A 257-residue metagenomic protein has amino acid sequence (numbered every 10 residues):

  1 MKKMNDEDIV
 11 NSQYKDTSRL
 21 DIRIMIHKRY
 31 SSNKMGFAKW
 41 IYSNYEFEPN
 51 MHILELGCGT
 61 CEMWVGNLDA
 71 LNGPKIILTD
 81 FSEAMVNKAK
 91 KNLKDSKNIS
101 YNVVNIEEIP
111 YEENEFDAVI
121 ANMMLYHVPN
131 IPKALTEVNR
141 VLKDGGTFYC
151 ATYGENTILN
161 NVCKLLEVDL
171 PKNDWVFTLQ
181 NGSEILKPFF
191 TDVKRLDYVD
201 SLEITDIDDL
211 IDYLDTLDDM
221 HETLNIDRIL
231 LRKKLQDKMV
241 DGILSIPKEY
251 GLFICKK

Functional and structural regions predicted by a protein language model:
M1-P49, E62-G66, M85, N92: Conserved class I S-adenosyl-L-methionine
K2-K3, H27, K34, T60 (+1 more regions): Conserved Class I S-adenosyl-L-methionine
N50-H52, P74, N114: Nucleotide donor/acceptor-binding cores
L54-E108: Class I SAM-dependent methyltransferase SAM/SAH-binding core
E107-A118: A short acidic, Gly/Pro-enriched loop at the edge of an enzyme's catalytic core that lines a small-molecule cofactor
D117-I131: A short SAM/SAH-binding and catalytic strip from SAM-dependent methyltransferases
P132-T147: A short glycine-rich, Lys/Arg-flanked "PGG" loop and its adjoining helix->strand segment in the class I
Y149-N173: Conserved class I S-adenosyl-L-methionine
